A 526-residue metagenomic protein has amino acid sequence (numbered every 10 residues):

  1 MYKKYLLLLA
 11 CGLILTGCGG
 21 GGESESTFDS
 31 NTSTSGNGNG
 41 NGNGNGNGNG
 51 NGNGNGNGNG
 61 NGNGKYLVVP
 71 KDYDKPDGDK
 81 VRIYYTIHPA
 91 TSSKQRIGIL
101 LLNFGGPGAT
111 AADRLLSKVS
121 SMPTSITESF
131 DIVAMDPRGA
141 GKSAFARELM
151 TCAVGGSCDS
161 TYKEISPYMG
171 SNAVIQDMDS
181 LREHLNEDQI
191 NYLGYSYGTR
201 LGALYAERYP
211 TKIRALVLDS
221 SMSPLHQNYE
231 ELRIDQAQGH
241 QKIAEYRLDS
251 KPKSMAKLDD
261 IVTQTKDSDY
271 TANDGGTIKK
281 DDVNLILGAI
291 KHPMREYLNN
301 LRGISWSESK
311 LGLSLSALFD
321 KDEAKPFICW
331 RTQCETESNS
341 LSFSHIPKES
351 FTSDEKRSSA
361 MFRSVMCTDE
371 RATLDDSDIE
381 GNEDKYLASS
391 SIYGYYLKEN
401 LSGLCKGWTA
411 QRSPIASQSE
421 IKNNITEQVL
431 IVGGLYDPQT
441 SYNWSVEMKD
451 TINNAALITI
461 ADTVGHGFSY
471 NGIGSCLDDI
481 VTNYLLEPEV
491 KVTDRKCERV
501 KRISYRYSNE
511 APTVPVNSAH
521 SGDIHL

Functional and structural regions predicted by a protein language model:
L15-G17: C-terminal motif of bacterial Sec signal peptides marking the signal peptidase cleavage site
G20-C152, S254-Q264, T409-S413, A456 (+1 more regions): Catalytic-loop region of hydrolases
V174-I190: Conserved acidic catalytic loop of the alpha/beta-hydrolase fold
A206-D260: A catalytic-pocket lid/entrance helix-loop region that shapes and gates access to the active site across common
L258-N423, N517, I524-H525: Alpha/beta-hydrolase fold active-site neighborhood
I425, I431-G433: Short beta-strand/loop motif that positions the catalytic acidic residue of the alpha/beta-hydrolase fold
P438-N443: Conserved alpha/beta-hydrolase "acid-adjacent" motif
V464-S475: Catalytic histidine-centered segment of alpha/beta-hydrolase-like enzymes
